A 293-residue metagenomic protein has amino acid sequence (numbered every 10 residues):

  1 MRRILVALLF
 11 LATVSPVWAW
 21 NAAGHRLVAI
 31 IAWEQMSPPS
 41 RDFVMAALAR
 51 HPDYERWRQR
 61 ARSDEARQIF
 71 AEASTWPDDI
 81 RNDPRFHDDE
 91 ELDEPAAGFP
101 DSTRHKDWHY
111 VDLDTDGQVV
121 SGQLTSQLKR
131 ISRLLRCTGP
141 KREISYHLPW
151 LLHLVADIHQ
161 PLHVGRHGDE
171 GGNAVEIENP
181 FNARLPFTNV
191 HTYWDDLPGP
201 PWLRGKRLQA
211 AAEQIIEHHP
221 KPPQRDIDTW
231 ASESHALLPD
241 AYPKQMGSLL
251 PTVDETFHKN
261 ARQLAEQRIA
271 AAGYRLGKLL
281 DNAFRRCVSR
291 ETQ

Functional and structural regions predicted by a protein language model:
M1-I4: Positively charged n-region of N-terminal signal peptides that target proteins for export
V6-A7, V17: Cleavable N-terminal signal peptides
A7-L8, G117: A broad, structure-centric signal for solvent-exposed, well-ordered loop/edge residues that line or flank functional
L8-L9, D281: A periodicity- and composition-biased signal for non-globular, repetitive helical segments
F10-L11, R290: Short, linear, compositionally biased motifs with a strong N-terminal bias
W18-L154, P161-Q293: N-terminal, motif-rich segments that launch catalysis or mediate targeting to/interaction with membranes, typified by
